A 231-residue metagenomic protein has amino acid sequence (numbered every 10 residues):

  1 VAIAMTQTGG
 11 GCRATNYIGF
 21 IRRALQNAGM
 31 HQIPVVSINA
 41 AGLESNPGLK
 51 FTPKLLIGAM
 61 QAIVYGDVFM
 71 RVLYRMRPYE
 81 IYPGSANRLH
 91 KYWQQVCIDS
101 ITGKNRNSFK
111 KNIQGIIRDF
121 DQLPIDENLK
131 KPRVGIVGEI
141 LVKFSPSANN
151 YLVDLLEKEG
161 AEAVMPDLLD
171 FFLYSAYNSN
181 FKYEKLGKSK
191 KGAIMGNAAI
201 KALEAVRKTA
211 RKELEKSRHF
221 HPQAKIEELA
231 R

Functional and structural regions predicted by a protein language model:
V1-R231: An N-terminal assembly and electron-transfer interface module characteristic of large anaerobic redox and radical
